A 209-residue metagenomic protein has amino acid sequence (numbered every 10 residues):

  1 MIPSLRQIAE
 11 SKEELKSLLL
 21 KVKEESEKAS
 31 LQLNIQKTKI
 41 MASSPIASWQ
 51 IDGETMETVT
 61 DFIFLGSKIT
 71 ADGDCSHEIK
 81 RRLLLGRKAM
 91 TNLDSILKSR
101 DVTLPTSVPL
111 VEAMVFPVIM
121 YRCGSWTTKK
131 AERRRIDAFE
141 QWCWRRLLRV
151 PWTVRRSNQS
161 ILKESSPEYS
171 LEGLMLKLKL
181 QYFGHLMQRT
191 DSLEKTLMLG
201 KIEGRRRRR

Functional and structural regions predicted by a protein language model:
M1, L5-R209: Short linear motifs embedded in intrinsically disordered, charge-biased segments
